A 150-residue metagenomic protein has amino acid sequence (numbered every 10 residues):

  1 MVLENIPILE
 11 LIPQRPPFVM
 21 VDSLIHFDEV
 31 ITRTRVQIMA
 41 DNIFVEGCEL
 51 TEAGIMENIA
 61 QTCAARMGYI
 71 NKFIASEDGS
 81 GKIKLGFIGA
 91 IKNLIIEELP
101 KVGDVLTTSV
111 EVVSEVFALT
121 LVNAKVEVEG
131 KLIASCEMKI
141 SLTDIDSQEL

Functional and structural regions predicted by a protein language model:
V2, M67-T107: Hydrophobic beta-strand-centered segment that forms part of the acyl-chain substrate-binding groove
N5-R15, G79-I83: Short aromatic-glycine motifs in intrinsically disordered, low-complexity regions
L9, S23, G47, I95-E98: Beta-strand-rich interaction surfaces with strong enrichment in secreted/lumenal proteins
P16-T51: Catalytic strand-loop segment that frames the active site of acyl-thioester-processing enzymes
M20-S23, A90, I95, S109-E111 (+2 more regions): Residues located in well-ordered beta-strands
Q37-N71: A conserved, well-ordered hydrophobic junction motif at loop->secondary-structure transitions
A65, Y69, K101-L150: HotDog/MaoC-like acyl-thioester-processing domains
